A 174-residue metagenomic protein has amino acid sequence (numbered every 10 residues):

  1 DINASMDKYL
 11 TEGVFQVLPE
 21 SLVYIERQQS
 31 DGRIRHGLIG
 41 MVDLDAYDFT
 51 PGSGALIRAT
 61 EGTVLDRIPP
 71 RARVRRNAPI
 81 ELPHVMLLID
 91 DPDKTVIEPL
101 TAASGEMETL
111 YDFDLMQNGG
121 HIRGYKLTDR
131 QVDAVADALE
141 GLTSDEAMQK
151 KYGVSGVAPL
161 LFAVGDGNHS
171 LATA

Functional and structural regions predicted by a protein language model:
D1-N118, K126, Q149-Y152: N-terminal extension/subdomain marker
P79, L127, Q131, F162-H169: Short, contiguous, pocket-lining structural segments that sit at or immediately flank catalytic/ligand-binding sites
M116-D137: Glycine-rich phosphate-binding "P-loop"
G141-A174: Active-site beta-strand/loop microenvironment that shapes enzyme catalytic pockets
